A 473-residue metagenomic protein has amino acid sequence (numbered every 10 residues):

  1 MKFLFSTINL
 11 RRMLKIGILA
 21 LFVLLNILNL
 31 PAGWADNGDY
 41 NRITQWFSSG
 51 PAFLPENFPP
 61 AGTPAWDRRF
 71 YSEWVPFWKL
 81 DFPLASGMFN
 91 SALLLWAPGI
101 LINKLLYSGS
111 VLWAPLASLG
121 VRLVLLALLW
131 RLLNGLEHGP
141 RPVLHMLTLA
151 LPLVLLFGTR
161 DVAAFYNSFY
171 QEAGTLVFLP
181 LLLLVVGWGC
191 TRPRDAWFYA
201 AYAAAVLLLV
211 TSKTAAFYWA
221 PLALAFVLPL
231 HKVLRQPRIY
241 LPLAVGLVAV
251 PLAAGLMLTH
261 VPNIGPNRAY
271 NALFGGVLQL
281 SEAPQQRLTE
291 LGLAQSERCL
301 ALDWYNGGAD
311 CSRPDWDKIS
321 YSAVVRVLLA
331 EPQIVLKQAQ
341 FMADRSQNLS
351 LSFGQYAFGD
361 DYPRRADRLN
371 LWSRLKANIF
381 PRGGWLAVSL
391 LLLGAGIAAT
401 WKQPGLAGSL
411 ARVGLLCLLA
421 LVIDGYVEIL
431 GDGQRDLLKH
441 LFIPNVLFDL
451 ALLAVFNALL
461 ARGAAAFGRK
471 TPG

Functional and structural regions predicted by a protein language model:
N9-R69, V248-H260: Transmembrane signal-anchor helices characteristic of membrane glycosylation enzymes that use polyprenol
L10-L14, R194-Y199, K232-A249: Membrane-interfacial entry segments at the cytosolic side of transmembrane helices
F47-D81, T259-D360: Membrane-proximal stem/loop segments at transmembrane-domain junctions that anchor or position
R68-G109: Short hydrophobic/aromatic helix or loop-helix immediately within or flanking a transmembrane segment in polytopic
L106-V124, M342-C417: Membrane-interface anchor segments at the N-terminal boundary of transmembrane helices in multi-pass membrane enzymes
L116-V143: Transmembrane-helix motifs of polytopic, lipid-linked glycan transferases
L182-A201: Membrane-interface transmembrane helices that cradle and orient dolichyl/undecaprenyl
F198-T214: Membrane-interface alpha helices of multi-pass inner-membrane proteins
